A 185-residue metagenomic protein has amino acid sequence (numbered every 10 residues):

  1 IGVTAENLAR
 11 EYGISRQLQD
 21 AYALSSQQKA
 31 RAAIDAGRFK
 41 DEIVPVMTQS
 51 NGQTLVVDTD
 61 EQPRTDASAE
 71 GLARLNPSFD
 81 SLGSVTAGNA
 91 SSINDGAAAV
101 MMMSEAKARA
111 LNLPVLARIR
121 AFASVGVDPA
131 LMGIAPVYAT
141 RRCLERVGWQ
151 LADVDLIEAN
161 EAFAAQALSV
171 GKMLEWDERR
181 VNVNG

Functional and structural regions predicted by a protein language model:
I1-N7: Flexible glycine-/small-residue-enriched beta->alpha junction loops that bind anionic phosphate/pyrophosphate groups
R10-L24, L82-A98, R120-R146, D155-E161: Active-site pocket-shaping loop/turn-to-helix segments
Q17-A110, V115, M173-R180: N-terminal extracellular/periplasmic Venus flytrap/periplasmic-binding protein-like
L55, T59, P129-P136, E161-D177: Short glycine/threonine-rich loop-to-helix capping motif typified by GTGT followed within a few residues by an Asp-Pro
A108-R109, E145-D153: Structural alpha/beta core scaffold segments of enzyme domains
